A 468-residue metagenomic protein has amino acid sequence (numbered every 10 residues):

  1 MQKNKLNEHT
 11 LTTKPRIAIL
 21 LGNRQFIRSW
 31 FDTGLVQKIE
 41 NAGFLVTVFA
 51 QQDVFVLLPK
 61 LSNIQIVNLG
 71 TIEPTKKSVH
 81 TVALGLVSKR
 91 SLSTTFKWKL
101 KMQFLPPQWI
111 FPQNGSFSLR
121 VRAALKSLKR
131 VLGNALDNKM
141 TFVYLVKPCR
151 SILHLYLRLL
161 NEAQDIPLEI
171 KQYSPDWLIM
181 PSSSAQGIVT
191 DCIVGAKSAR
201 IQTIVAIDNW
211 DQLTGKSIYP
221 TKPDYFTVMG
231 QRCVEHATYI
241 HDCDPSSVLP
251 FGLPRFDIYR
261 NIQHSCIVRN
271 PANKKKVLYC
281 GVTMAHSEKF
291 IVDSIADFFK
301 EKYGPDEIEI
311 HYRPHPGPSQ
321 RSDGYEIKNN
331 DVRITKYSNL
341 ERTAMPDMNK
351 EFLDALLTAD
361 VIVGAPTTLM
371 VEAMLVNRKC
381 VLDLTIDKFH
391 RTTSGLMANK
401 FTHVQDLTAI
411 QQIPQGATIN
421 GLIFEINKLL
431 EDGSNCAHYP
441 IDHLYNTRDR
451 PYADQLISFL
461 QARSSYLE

Functional and structural regions predicted by a protein language model:
T10-I17, Y173-S174, N270-V277: A short, charged/proline- and glycine-enriched loop that marks the coil->beta-strand transition at the N-terminal
R16-N261, P318-S319, M370: Active-site and donor-binding regions of nucleotide-sugar-utilizing enzymes
F31-Q37, F256-R342: Conserved catalytic-core segment of nucleotide-activated headgroup transferases in glycan assembly
V67-T71, K336-S338, R342-A344, A409-G421: Short acidic-hydrophobic, aromatic-tinged amphipathic segments that line or gate anion-handling sites
I170-K171, G317-V371, V376: Donor nucleotide-activated moiety binding/catalytic core segment of transferases that use nucleotide-activated donors
P220-P223, P245, T368-L444: Catalytic binding pocket for nucleotide-activated donors in carbohydrate/polymer assembly enzymes
R448-E468: C-terminal alpha-helical cap of glycosyltransferases
